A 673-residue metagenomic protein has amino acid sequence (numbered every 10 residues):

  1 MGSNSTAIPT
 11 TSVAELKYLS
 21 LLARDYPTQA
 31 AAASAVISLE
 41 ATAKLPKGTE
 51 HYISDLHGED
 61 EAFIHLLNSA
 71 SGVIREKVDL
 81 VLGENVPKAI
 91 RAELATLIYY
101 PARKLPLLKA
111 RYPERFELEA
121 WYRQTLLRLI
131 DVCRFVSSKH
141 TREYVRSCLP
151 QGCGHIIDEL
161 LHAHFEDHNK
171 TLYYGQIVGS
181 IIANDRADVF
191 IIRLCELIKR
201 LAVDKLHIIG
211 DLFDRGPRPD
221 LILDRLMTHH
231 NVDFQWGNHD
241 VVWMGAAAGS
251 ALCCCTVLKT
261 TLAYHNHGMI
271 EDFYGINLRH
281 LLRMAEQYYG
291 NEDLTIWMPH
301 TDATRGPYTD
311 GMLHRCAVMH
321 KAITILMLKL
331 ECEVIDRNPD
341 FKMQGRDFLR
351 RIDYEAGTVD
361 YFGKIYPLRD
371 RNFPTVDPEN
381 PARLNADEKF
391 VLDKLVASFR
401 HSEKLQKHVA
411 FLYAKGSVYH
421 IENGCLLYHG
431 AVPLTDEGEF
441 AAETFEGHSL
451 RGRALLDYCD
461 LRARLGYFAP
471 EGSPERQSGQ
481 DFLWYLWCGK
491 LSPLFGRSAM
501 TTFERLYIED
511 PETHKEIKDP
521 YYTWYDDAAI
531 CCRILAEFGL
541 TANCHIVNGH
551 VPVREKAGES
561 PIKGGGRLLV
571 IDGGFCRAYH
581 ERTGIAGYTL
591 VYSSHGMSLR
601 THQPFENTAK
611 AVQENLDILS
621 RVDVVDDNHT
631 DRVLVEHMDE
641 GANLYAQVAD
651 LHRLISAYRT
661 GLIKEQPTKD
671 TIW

Functional and structural regions predicted by a protein language model:
M1-W673: Feature recognizes metal-dependent phosphohydrolase scaffolds
